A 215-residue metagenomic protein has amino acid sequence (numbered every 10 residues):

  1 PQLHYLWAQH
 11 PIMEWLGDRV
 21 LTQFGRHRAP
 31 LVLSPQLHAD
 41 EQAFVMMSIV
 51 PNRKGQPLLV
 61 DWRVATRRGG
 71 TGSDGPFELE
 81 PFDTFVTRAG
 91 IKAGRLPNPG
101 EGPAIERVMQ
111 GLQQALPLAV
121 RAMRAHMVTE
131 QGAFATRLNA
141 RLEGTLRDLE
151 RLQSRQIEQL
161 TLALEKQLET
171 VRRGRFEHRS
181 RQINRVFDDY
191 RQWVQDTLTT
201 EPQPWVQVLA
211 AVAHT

Functional and structural regions predicted by a protein language model:
P1, G17-T215: Charged, non-catalytic accessory extensions
P1-A8, M13: Long, leucine/valine-rich, helix-dominated scaffolding and oligomerization segments
